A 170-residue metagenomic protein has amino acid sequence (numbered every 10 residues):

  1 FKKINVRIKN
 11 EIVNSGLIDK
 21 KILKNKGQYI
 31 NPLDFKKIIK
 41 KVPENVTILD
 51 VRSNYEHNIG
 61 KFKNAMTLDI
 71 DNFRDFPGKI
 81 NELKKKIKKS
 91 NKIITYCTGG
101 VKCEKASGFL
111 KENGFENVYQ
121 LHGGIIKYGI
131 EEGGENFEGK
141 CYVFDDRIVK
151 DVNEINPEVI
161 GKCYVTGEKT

Functional and structural regions predicted by a protein language model:
F1-Y29, K36, V42-V46, S53-I93 (+1 more regions): Rhodanese-like catalytic fold shared by cysteine-dependent sulfurtransferases and DSP/PTP-type phosphatases
Y96: Short, surface-exposed ligand- or partner-binding patches at beta-edge/loop junctions that are enriched in aromatics
